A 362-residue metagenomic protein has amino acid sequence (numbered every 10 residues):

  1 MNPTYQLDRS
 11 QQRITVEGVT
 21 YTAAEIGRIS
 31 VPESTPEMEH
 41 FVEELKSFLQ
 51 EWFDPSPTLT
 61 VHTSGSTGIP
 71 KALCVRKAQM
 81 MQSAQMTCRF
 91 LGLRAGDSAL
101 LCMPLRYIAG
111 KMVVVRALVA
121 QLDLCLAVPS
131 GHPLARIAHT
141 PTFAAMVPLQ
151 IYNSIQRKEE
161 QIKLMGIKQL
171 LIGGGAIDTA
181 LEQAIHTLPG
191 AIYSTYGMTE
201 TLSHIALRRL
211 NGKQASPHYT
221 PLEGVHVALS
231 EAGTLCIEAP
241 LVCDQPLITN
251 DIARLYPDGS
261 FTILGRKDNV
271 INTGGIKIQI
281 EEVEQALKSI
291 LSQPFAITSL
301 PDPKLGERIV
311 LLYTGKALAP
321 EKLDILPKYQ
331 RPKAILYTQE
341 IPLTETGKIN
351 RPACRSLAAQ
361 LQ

Functional and structural regions predicted by a protein language model:
E44-H62, A95-S98: Conserved pre-ATP/AMP-binding loop-to-beta segment of ANL
P57-Q85, G92-R94: Conserved AMP-binding A3 loop
R76-Q82, S98-N153: AMP-binding/adenylate-forming
R157-K213: Gly/Ser/Thr-rich phosphate-binding loop
H226-I248, I252-R254, L312-T314: AMP-binding/adenylate-forming core of the ANL superfamily
I252-Q330: AMP-binding/adenylate-forming catalytic core of the ANL superfamily
I271, V310-T314, K322-Q362: Conserved C-terminal "lid"/linker of ANL adenylate-forming enzymes
